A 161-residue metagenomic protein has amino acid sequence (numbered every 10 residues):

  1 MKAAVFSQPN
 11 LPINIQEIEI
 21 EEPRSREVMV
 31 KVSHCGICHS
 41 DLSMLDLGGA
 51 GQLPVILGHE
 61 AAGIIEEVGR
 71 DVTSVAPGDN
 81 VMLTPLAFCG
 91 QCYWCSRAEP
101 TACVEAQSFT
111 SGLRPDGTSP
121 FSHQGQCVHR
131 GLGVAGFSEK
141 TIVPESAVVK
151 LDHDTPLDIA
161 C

Functional and structural regions predicted by a protein language model:
M1-K2: Extreme N-terminal starter segment of soluble prokaryotic enzymes
V5, I20, M44, I142-V143 (+1 more regions): Conserved hydrophobic "DFG−1" position in protein kinase catalytic cores
V5-P12: Extracellular beta-rich ligand/substrate-recognition surface
P12-E19: Short glycine/threonine/proline-enriched tight-turn/helix- or strand-capping micro-motif at secondary-structure
E19-I20, Q52-G58, V128-G133, E139-K140: Short Gly/Pro-enriched turn/cap motifs at secondary-structure boundaries
E21-C35, G48-S96, T101, F109 (+1 more regions): Glycine-rich beta-strand-centered segment in the early N-terminal region that forms part of a ligand/cofactor-binding
H39-D46: Cytochrome P450 core scaffold surrounding the K-helix E-X-X-R motif and the conserved "meander" helix-loop region
Q91-C161: NAD(P)H dinucleotide-binding glycine-rich loop of Rossmann-like/cofactor-binding domains, especially the beta1-alpha1
